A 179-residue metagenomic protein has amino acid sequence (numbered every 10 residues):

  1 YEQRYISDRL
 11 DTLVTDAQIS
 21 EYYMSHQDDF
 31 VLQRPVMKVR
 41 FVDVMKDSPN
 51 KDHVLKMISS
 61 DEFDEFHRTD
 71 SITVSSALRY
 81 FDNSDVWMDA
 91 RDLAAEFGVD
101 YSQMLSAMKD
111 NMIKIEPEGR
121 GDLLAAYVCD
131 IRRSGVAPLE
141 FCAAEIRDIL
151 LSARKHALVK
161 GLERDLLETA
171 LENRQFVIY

Functional and structural regions predicted by a protein language model:
Y1-Y179: Peptidyl-prolyl cis-trans isomerase
